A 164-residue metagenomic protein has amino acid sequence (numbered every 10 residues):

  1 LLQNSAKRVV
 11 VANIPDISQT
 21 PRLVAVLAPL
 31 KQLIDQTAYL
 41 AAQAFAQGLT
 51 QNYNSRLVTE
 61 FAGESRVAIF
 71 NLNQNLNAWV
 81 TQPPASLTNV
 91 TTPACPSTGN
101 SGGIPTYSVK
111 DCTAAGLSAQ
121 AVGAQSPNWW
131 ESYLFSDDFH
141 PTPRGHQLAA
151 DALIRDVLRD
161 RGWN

Functional and structural regions predicted by a protein language model:
L1-V10, L49-F70: A structural motif corresponding to the C-terminal end of an alpha-helix and its immediate exit/capping segment
L2, R8-N13, A68-N71, L134 (+2 more regions): Structural recognition of the beta-strand scaffold that forms the well-ordered cores of secreted hydrolase catalytic
N4, R56-E64, N75, W79-P83 (+1 more regions): Structured segments of extracytoplasmic/periplasmic soluble domains in secreted or envelope-associated proteins
A6, D16-Q19: Phosphate/ribose-phosphate-bearing ligand recognition and processing surfaces, centered on ADP-ribose/NAD(+/P+) systems
V10-A12, L23, A152, V157: A sequence-level detector for low-complexity, Ser/Thr- and acidic-rich stretches
Q19-Q47, E60, V67-F139: Mobile gating loops/cap/lid regions near enzyme active sites that modulate substrate access
A42, A46-L49, Y53-L57, I69 (+2 more regions): Stable alpha-helical elements in mature extracytoplasmic
R144, L158-N164: N-terminal secretory targeting modules
